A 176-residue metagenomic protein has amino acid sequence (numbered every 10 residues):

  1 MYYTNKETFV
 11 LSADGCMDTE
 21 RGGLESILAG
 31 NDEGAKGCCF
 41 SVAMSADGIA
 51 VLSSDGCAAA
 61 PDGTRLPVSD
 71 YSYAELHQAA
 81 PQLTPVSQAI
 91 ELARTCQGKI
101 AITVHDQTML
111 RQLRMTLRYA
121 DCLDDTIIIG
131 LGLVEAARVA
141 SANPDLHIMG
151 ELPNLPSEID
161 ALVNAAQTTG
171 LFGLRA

Functional and structural regions predicted by a protein language model:
M1-A176: Phosphate-group recognition and catalysis centered on beta-loop-alpha active-site segments
